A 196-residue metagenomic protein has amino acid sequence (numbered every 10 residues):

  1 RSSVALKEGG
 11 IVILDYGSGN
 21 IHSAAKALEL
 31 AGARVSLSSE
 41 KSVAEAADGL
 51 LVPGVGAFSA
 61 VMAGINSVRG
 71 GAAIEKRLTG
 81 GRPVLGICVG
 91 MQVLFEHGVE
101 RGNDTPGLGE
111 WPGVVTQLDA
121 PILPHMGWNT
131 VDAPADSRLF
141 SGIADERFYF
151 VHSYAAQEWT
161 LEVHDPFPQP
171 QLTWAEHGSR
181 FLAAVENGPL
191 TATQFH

Functional and structural regions predicted by a protein language model:
L6-V12: Extreme N-terminal starter segment of soluble prokaryotic enzymes
V12-L14, Y149: Conserved beta-strand elements of the Class I
A47: An anion/phosphate-binding loop that grips the pyrophosphate of nucleotide cofactors and donors
V55-W128: Cysteine-nucleophile active-site neighborhood
E96-A175: Pocket-forming structural segment of enzyme catalytic cores
T160, F167-P168, A175-F195: A glycine-centered loop/beta-turn motif at secondary-structure junctions
